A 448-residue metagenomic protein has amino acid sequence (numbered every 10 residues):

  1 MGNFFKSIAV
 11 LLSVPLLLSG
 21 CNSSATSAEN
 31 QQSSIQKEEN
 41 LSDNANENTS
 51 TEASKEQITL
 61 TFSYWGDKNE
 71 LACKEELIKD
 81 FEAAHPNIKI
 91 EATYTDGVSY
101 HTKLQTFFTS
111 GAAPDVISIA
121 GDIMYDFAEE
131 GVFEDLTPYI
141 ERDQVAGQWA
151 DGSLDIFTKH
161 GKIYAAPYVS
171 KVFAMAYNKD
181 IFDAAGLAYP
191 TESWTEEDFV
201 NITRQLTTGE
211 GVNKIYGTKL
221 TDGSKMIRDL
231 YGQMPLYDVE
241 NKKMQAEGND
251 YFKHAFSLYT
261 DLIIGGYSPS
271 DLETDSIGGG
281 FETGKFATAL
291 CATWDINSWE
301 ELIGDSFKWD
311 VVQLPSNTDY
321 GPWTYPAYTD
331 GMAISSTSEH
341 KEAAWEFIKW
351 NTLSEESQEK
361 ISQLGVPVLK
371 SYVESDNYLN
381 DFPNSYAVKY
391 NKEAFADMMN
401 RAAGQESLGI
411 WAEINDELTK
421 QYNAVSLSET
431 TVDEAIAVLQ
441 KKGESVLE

Functional and structural regions predicted by a protein language model:
K55-D67, I88-T93, D115-V116, Y164 (+1 more regions): Short, well-ordered beta-strand elements
K79, A83, K89, A184-A185 (+5 more regions): Extracytoplasmic/periplasmic substrate-recognition and gating elements
K79-W149, A184-G186, G284-T288, L302 (+2 more regions): Extracytoplasmic "Venus flytrap"/periplasmic binding protein-like
P114-D115, V145-I181, K214-G217, D310 (+2 more regions): A structural signal for short loop-to-beta-strand junctions that line the ligand-binding cleft of periplasmic/secreted
A120-V172, G304, K308-Q313, D381-M398: Hinge/lid segment of periplasmic solute-binding proteins
K162-Y168, F173, D198-M244, F286: Extracytoplasmic/periplasmic solute-binding protein
T203-Q205, K243-D271, L314: Glycine-centered hinge/linker elements that transmit conformational signals in sensory and ligand-binding systems
Q363-K420, A424: Long, aromatic- and glycine/proline-rich binding clefts that accommodate carbohydrate-like moieties
